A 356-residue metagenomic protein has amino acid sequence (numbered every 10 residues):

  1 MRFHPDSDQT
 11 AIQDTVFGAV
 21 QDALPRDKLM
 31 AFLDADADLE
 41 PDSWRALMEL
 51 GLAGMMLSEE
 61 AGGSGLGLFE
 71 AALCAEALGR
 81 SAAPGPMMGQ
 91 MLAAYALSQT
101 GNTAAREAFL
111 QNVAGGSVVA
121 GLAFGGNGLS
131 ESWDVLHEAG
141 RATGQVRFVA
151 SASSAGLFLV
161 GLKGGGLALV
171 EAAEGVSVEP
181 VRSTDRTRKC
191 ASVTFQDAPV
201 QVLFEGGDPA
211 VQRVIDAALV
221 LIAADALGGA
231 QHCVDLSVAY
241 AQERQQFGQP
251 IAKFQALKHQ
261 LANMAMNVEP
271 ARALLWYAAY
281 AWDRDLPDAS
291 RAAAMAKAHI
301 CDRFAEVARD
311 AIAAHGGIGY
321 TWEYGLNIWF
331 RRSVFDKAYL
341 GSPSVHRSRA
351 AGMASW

Functional and structural regions predicted by a protein language model:
M1-S81, T103-A105, G116, D216-W356: Alpha-helical interface subdomain recognition
K28-D34, A123-G125, E179-V181: A short, aromatic/hydrophobic, helix- or strand-capping loop or linear motif that either lines the entrance/gate
G63-S64, A83, T103-A173, V181-S183: Glycine-rich, Trp-frequent "lid" loop and neighboring beta-strands that shape and gate the flavin cofactor pocket
P84-T103: N-terminal glycine-rich flavin-associated loop
G175-R182, P199-E205: Short secondary-structure junctions
S183-D185, K189: Fold-level recognition of mixed alpha/beta catalytic cores in primary-metabolism enzymes, strongest
K189-D216: A short, charged helix-loop
